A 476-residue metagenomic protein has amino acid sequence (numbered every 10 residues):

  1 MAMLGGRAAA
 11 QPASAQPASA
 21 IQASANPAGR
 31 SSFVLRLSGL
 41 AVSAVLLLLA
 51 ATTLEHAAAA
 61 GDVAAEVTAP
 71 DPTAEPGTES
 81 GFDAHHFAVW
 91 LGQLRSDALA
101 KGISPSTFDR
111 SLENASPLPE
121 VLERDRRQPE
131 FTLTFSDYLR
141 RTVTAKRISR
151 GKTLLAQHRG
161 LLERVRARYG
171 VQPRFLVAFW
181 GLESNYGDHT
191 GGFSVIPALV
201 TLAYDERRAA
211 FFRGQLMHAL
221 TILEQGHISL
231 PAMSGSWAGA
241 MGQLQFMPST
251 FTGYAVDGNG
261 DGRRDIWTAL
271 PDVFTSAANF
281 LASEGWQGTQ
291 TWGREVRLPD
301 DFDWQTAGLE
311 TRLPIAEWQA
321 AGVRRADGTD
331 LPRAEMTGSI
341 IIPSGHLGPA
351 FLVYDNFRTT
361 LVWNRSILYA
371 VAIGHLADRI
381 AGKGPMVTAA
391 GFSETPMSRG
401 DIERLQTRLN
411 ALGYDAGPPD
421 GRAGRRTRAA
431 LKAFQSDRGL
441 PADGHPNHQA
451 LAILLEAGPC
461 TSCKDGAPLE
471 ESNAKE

Functional and structural regions predicted by a protein language model:
A2-A13, A23, P27, F33-R110 (+3 more regions): N-terminal secretory targeting signals
L4-G6, E55-A74, P314-A321, R325-P343: Intrinsic disorder/low-complexity detector
T73-E79, G92-L94, D137-I148, Y354: Acidic/histidine-rich, surface-exposed loop or edge segments in extracytoplasmic proteins
W90-L94, L161, A198, L405 (+1 more regions): A general alpha-helix detector
I103-M336, G348-F351, T360-A377, A381-R399 (+2 more regions): Catalytic glycan-binding domains that act on GlcNAc-containing polysaccharides
S111, I222, F280, L376 (+4 more regions): Generic, well-ordered alpha-helical scaffold segments in large soluble proteins
M397-I402, N410-L454: Short acidic, glycine/serine/threonine-rich helix-capping segments at coil-helix boundaries
